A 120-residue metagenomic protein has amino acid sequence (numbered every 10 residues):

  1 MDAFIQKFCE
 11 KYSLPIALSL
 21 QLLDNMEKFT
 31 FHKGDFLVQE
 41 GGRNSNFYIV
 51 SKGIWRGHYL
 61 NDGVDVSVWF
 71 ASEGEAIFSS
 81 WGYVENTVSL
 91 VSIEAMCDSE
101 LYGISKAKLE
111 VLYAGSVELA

Functional and structural regions predicted by a protein language model:
M1-K28, H32, G82: Cyclic nucleotide-binding regulatory module and flanking cytosolic helices
T30, Y48-I49, E94: Well-ordered beta-strand positions
G34, S45-G57, S72-E75: Glycine- and acidic-residue-biased ligand/ion/polar-headgroup-sensing regions
L37-G42: Short phosphate-coordinating micro-motif centered on Lys-Gly-acidic
R56-V66: A short beta-strand-loop-beta hairpin characteristic of the jelly-roll/cupin
V66-A120: Cyclic-nucleotide recognition modules
